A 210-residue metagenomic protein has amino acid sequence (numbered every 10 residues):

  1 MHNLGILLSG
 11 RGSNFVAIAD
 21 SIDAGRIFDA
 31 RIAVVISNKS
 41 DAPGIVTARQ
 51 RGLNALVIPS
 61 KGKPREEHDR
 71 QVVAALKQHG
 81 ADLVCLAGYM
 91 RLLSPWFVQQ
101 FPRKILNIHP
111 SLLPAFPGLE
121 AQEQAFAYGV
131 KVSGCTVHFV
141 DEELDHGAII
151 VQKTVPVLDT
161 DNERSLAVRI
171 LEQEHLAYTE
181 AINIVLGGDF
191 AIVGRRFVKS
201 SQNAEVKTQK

Functional and structural regions predicted by a protein language model:
M1-K210: One-carbon transfer enzymes
